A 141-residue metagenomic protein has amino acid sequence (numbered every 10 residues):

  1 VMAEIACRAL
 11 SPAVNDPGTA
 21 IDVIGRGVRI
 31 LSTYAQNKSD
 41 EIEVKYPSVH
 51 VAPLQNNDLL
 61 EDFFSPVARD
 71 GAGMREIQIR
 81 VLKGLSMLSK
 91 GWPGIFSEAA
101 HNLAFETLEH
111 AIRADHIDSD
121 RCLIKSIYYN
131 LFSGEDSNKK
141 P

Functional and structural regions predicted by a protein language model:
V1-P141: Short basic (Lys/Arg) and small-residue
